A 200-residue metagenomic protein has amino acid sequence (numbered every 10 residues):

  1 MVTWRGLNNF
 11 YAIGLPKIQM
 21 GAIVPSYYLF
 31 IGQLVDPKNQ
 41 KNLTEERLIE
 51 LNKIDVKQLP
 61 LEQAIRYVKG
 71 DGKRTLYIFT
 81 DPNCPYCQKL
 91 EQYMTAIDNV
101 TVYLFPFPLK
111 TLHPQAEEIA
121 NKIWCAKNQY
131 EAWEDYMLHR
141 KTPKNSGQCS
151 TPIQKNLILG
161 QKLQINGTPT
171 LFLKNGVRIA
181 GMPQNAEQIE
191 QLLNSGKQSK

Functional and structural regions predicted by a protein language model:
M1-E118, D135-L138, N145-T168, Q184-K200: Extracytoplasmic thiol/disulfide redox context detector
I119-E131: Acidic, Ser/Thr-rich peripheral helices and adjacent loops at domain boundaries
K174-N175: Short strand-turn-strand beta-turns centered on an Asx-Gly dipeptide
A180-M182: Short, exposed beta-strand-loop hairpins at the edges of beta-sheets in extracellular/periplasmic proteins
